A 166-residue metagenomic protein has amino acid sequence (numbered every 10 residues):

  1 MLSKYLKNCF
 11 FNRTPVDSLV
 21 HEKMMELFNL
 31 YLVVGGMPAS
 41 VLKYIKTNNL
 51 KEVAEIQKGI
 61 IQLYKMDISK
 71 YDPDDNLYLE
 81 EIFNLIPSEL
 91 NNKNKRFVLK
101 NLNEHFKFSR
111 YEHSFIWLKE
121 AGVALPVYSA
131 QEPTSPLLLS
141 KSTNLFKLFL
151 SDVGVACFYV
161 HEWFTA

Functional and structural regions predicted by a protein language model:
M1-A39: Amphipathic alpha-helical segments of the small helical/lid subdomains adjacent to P-loop NTPase cores
L32, M37, V41-A166: Accessory nucleic acid-recognition modules appended to NTPase machines
